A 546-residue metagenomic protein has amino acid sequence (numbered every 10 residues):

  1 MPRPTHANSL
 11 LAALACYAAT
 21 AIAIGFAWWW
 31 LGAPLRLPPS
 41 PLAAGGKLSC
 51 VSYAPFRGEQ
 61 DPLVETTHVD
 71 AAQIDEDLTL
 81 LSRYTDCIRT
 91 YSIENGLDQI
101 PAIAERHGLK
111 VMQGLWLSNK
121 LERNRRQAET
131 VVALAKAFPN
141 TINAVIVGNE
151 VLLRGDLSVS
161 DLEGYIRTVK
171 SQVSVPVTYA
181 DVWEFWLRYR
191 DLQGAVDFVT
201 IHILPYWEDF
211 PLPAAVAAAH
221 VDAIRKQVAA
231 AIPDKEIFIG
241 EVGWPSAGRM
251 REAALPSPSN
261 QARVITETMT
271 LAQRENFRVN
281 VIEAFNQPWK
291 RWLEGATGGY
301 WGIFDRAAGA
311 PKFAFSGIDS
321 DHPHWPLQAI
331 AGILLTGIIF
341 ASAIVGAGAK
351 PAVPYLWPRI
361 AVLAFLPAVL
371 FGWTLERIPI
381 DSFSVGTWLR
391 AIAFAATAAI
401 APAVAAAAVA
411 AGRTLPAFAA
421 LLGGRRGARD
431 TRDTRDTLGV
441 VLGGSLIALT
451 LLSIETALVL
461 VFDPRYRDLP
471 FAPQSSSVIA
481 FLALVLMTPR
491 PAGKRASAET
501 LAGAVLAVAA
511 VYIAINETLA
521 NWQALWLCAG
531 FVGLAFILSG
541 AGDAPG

Functional and structural regions predicted by a protein language model:
S49, P245, E252-F315: Substrate-binding cleft of secreted/luminal carbohydrate-active enzymes
V51, I88, V145, V199 (+2 more regions): Conserved, mostly hydrophobic/aromatic
S52-L115, L121-R126: N-terminal carbohydrate-binding/catalytic regions of secreted carbohydrate-active enzymes
V64, Q99-V175: Substrate-binding cleft of extracellular glycoside hydrolase catalytic domains
H107, Q113, N143, D181-H220 (+1 more regions): Aromatic- and acid-rich polysaccharide-binding/catalytic face of secreted or lumenal carbohydrate-active enzymes
L115, V169-L187, D234-G240, F277-P288: Aromatic-lined carbohydrate-recognition surfaces of secreted/lumenal glycan-active proteins
W207-G248, R467-F471: Glycoside hydrolase catalytic-domain groove-lining segments
K350-G546: Alpha-helical transmembrane segments of integral membrane proteins
